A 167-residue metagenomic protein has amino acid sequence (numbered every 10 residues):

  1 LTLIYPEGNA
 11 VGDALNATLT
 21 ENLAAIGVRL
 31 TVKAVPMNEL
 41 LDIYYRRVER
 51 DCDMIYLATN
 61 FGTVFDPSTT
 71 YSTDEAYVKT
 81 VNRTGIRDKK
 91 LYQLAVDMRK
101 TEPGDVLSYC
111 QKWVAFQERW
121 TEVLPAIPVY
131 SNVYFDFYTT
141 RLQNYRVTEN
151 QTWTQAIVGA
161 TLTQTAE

Functional and structural regions predicted by a protein language model:
L1-A58, Y134: Ligand/substrate-recognition segments at binding pockets and active sites
L1-E7, I55-A58, P103-T140: Bilobed periplasmic-binding protein-like "clamshell/Venus-flytrap" ligand-binding domains
I4, V11, I26, I43 (+9 more regions): Weak global preference for isoleucine
E7-L15, V32, N82-K90, T101-S108: Extracytoplasmic/periplasmic, Sec-exported soluble proteins
D13-A25, D42, K89-V96, L107-E118: Solvent-exposed, polar/charged alpha-helical surfaces in well-ordered, non-transmembrane soluble domains, broadly
A24, V28, Y45, N60 (+5 more regions): Hydrophobic alpha-helix feature that most strongly marks membrane-spanning transmembrane helices and their immediate
I43-R50, T69-T101, S131-E167: Short, solvent-exposed loop/beta-turn-alpha elements that line the ligand-binding surface or hinge of extracytoplasmic
F61-D66: A ligand-binding cleft/hinge motif common to bilobed small-molecule-binding domains
